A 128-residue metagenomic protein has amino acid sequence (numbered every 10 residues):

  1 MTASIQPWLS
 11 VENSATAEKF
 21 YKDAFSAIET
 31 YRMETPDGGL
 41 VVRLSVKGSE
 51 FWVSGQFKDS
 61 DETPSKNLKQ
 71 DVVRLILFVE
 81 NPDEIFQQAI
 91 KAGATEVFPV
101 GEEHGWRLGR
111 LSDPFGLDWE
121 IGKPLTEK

Functional and structural regions predicted by a protein language model:
M1-S10, K19-E80, E84-S112, I121-K128: Vicinal oxygen chelate
